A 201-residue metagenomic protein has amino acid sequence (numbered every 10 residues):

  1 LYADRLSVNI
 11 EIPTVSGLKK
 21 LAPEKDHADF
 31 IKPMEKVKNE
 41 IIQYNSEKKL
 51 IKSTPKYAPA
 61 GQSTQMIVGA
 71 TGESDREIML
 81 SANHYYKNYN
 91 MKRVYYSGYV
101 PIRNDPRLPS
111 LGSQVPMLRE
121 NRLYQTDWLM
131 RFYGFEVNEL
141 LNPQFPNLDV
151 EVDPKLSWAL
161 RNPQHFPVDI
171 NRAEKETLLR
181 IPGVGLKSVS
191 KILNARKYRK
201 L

Functional and structural regions predicted by a protein language model:
L1-V137: Conserved AdoMet/S-adenosylmethionine-binding subsite of the radical SAM
P109-R180: Long, highly charged, low-complexity intrinsically disordered interaction regions that mediate electrostatic DNA/RNA
L178, K191-I192: Short alpha-helical segments in extracytoplasmic peptidoglycan/chitin-binding modules and envelope-associated proteins
A195-R196: Residue-level signature of tetratricopeptide-repeat
R199-L201: Short, basic-rich loop-to-helix N-cap that marks the start of a DNA-contacting helix
